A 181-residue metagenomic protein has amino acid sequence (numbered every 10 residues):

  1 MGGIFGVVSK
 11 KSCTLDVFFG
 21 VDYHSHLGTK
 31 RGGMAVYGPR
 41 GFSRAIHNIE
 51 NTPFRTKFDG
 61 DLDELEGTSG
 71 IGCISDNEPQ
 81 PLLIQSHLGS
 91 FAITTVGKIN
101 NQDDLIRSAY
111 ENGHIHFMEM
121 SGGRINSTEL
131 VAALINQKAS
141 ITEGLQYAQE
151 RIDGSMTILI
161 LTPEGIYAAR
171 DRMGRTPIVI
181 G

Functional and structural regions predicted by a protein language model:
M1-G181: Conserved short alpha-helical segments that host acidic/polar catalytic motifs at enzyme active sites
